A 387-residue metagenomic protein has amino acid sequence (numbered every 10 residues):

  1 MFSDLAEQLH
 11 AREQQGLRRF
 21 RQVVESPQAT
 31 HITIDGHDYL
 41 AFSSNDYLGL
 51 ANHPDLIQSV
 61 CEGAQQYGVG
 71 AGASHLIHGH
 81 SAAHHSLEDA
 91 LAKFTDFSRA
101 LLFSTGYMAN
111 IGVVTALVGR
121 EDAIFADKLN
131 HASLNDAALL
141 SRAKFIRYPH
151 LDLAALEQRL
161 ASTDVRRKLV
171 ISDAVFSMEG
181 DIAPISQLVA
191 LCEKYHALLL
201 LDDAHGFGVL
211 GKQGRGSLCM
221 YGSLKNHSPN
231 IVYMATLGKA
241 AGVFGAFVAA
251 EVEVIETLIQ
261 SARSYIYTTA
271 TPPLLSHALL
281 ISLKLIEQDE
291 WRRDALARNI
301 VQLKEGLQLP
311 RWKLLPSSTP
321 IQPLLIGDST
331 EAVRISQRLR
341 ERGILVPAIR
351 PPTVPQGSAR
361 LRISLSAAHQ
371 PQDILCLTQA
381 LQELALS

Functional and structural regions predicted by a protein language model:
L5-E7, Q14-V69, A197: N-terminal "arm"/small-domain region of PLP-dependent enzymes with the aminotransferase-like
P54, Q58, E62, Q66 (+3 more regions): PLP-dependent enzyme catalytic core of the Aspartate aminotransferase-like
S74, H78-H80, E88-G112: Short loop-beta-helix segment that forms the pyridoxal 5′-phosphate
V113-A132: Conserved PLP-anchoring active-site segment centered on the Schiff-base-forming lysine
I146, H150-L201: Active-site phosphate-binding strand-loop segment of PLP-dependent enzymes
Q213, S223-T257: Active-site PLP attachment segment
A270-D289, A295, N299: Structural motif of enzymes handling amino- and sulfur-group chemistry
D294-V301, P310-R342, T353, S358 (+1 more regions): Conserved PLP-binding catalytic core of the aspartate aminotransferase-like
